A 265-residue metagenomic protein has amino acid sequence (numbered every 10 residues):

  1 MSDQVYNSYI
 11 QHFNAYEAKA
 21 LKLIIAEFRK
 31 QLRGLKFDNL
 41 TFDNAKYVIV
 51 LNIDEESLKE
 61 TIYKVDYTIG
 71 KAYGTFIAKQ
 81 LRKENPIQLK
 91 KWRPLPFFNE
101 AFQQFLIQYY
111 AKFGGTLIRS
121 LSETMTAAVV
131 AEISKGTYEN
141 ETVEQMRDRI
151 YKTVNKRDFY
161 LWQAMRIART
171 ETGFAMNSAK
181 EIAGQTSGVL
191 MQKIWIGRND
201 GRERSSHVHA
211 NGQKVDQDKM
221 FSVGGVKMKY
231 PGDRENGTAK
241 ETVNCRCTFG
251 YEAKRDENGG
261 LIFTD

Functional and structural regions predicted by a protein language model:
M1-D158, E252-D265: N-terminal leader/targeting and assembly helices and adjacent pre-domain segments
F159-D265: Acidic, glycine-rich two-metal-ion catalytic cores of nucleic acid-processing enzymes
